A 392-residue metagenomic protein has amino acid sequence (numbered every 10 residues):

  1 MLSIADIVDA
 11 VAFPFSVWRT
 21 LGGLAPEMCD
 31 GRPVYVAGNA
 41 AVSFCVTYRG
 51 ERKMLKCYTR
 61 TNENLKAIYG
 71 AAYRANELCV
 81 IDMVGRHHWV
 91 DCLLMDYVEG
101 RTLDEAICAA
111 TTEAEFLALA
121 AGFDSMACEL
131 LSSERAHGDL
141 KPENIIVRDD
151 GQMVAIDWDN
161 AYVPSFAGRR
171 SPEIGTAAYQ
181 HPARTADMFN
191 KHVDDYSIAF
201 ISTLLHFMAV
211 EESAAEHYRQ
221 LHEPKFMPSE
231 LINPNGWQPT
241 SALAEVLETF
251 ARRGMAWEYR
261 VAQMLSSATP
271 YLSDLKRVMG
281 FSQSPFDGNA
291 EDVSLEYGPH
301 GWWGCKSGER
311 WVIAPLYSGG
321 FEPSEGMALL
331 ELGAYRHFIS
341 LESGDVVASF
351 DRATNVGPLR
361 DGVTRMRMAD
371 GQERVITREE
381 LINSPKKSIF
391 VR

Functional and structural regions predicted by a protein language model:
M1-V34, I68: Juxta-kinase regulatory segment immediately upstream of eukaryotic protein kinase catalytic domains
L2, F207-S284: Helical subdomain adjoining the active site within ATP-dependent kinase catalytic cores
G31-P33, N39-A72: ATP-binding glycine-rich loop module of kinase domains
A71-A118, G168: Conserved structural core of kinase catalytic domains
A127-R148: Catalytic-loop of the protein kinase fold
D157-Y162: Activation of the activation-loop gatekeeper triad in protein kinase-fold domains
R169-R184: Conserved activation segment of eukaryotic-like protein kinases, specifically the C-terminal portion of the activation
Q283-R392: Residue-level detector of conserved, function-critical positions
